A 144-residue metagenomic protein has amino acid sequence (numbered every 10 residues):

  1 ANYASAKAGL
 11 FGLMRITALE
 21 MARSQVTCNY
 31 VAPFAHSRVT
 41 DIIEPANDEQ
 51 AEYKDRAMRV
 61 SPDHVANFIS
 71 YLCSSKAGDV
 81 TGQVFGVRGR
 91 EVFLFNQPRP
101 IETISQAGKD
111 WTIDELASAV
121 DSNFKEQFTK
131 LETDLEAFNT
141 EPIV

Functional and structural regions predicted by a protein language model:
A1-N2, R23: Active-site loop immediately N-terminal to the catalytic Tyr-X3-Lys motif of short-chain dehydrogenase/reductase
N2, H36, V92: Active-site proximal helix/loop that lines the substrate pocket of Rossmann-like NAD(P)-dependent oxidoreductase domains
N2, I43-P45, K109, K130: Conserved mid-core segment of classical short-chain dehydrogenase/reductases
A6, M14: Active-site helix of classical SDR
F11-G12, A18-H36, D79-V87: Conserved Rossmann-fold SDR core element
L19, Y30-R59, Q97-E102: A glycine/serine/threonine-rich, flexible loop-to-helix segment that serves as the NAD(P) cofactor-binding "lid"
A51-V144: C-terminal helical subdomain
